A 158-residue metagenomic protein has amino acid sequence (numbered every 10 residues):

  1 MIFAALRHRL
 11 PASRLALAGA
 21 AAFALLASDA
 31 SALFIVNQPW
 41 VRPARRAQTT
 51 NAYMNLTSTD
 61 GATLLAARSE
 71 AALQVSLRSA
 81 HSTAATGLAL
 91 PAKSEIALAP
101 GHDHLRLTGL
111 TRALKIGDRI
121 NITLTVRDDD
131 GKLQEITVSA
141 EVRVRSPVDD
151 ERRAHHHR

Functional and structural regions predicted by a protein language model:
M1, A32-L33: Short, composition-biased local secondary-structure segments
F3-L17: Bacterial N-terminal signal peptides that target proteins for export
A5-H8, L26, S139: Compositionally biased, intrinsically disordered low-complexity segments
R14-L26: Bacterial N-terminal signal peptides
L26-A32: Sec/Tat signal peptide C-region and signal peptidase I cleavage site
L33-R158: Compact, glycine-rich, soluble single-domain proteins
